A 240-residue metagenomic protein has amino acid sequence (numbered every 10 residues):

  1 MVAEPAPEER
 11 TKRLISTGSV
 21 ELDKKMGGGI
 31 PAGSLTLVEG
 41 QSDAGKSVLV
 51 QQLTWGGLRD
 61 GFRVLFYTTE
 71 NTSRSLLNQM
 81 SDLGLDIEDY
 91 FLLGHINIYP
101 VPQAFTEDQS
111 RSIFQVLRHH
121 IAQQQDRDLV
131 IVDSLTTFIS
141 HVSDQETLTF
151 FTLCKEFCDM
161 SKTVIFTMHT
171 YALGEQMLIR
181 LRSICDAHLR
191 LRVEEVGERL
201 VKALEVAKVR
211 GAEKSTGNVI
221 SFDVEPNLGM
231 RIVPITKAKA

Functional and structural regions predicted by a protein language model:
M1-E9, A212-A240: C-terminal regions of RecA-like/P-loop NTPase motor modules
T17-G29: Pre-Walker A adenine-sensing motif
T36-E39: Short hydrophobic/aromatic beta-strand immediately N-terminal to the Walker A/P-loop
Q41-F105: Conserved P-loop
R63, G94-H95, D126-L129, M160-M168: Loop/turn-to-beta-strand initiation segments
E70-R74, P102-E107, L135-T137, T170-G174 (+2 more regions): Conserved nucleotide-binding/hydrolysis micro-motifs of P-loop NTPases
V101-M160: Phosphate-binding/switch loop-helix module in NTP-utilizing enzymes
M168-G229: Phosphate-binding/switch region of NTP-binding enzymes
